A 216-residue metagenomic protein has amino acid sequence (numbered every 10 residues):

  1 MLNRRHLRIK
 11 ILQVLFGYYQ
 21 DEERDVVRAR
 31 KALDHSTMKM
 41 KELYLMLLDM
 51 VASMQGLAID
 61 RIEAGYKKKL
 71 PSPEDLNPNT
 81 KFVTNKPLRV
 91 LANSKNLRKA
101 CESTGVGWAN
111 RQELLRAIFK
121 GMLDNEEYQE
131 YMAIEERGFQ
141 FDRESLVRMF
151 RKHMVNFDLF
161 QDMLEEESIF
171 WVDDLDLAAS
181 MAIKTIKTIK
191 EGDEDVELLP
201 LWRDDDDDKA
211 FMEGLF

Functional and structural regions predicted by a protein language model:
M1-F216: Class I Rossmann-like S-adenosyl-L-methionine
